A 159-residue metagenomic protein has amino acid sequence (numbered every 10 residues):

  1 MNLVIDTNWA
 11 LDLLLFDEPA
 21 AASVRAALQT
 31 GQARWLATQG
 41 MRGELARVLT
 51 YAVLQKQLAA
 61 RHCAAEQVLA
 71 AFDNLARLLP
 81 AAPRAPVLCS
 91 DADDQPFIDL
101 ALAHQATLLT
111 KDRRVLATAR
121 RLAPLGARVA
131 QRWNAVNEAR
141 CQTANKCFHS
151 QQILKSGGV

Functional and structural regions predicted by a protein language model:
M1-A37: Short, well-structured N-terminal submotif of metal-dependent ribonuclease cores
W9-A10, M41, R114-V115: Alpha-helix capping/helix-boundary segments
D12-L13, L58, P83-S90: Short, flexible loop segments at the rims of nucleotide/cofactor-binding pockets, characterized by
L13-L14, V48, Q57, T118-A119 (+1 more regions): Residues that scaffold the ATP/ADP-binding catalytic core of kinase and kinase-like folds
D17-A20, V24, T50-Y51, L122-L125: Short, glycine/charged-enriched secondary-structure capping and boundary segments
V24-R25, L69, F97-I98: Short amphipathic alpha-helical segments and helix-helix/interface helices
A27-R84: PIN-domain endoribonuclease scaffold, especially VapC-family toxins
L88-D91, Q95-I98, L102-L109, R113-V159: Acidic, PIN/NYN-like endoribonuclease modules and their adjacent C-terminal/linker elements
